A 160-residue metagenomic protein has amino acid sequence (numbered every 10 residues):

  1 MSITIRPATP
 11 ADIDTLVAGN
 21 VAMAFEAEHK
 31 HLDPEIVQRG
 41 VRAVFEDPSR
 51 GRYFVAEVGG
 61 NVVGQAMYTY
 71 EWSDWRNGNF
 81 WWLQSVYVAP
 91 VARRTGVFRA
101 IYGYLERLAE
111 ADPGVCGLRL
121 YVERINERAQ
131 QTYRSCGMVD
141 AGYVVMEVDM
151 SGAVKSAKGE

Functional and structural regions predicted by a protein language model:
T4-L16: A short beta-loop-alpha structural element at the N-terminal edge of CoA-dependent acyl/N-acetyltransferase catalytic
V21-A43: Conserved GNAT-fold acetyl-CoA-binding loop/helix
A43-V55: A short helix-loop-beta-strand connector motif used in the catalytic cores of GNAT acetyltransferases and, in some
V55, N61-Y70, Y87: Conserved beta-strand in the GNAT
L83-R93: A short, internal acetyl-CoA/4′-phosphopantetheine-binding micro-motif in the GNAT/acyltransferase core
A92, G96-Y104: Conserved acetyl-CoA pyrophosphate-binding loop and the N-cap/start of the following alpha-helix in GNAT-like
R99, R124-G142: Conserved active-site alpha-helix within GNAT-family acetyltransferase domains
E110-Y121: Conserved GNAT acetyl-CoA-binding A-motif
